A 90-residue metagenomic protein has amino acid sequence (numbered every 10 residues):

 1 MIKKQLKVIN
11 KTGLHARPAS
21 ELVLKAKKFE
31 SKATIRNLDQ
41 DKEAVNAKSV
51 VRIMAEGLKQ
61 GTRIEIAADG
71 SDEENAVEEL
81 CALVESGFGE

Functional and structural regions predicted by a protein language model:
M1, A44-K48, N75-A76, L80: Charge-rich, low-complexity amphipathic helices in intrinsically disordered tails/linkers adjacent to domains
M1, E30, F88-E90: A composition-driven signal for long, intrinsically disordered, charge-rich low-complexity tracts
M1-Q5, R63: Intrinsic-disorder/low-complexity, polar/charged segments enriched in Ser/Thr/Lys/Arg/Asp/Glu/Gln
K7-Q60: Compact, glycine-rich, soluble single-domain proteins
A55-E90: C-terminal structural segments of small proteins and small subunits
